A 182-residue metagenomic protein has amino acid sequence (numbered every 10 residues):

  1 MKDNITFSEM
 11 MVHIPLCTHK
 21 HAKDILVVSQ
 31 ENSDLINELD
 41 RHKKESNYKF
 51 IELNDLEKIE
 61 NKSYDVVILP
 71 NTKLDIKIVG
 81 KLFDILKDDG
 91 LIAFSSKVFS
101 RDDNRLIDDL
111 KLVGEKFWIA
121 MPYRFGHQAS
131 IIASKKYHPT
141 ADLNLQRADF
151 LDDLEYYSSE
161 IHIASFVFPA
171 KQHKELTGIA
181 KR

Functional and structural regions predicted by a protein language model:
K2-D89, A93-L106, G126, T177: The AdoMet/dcAdoMet-binding core of the Class I SAM-like
F7, Y64, F117, F166-F168: Aromatic side chains
L16, W118, H138: Residue-level marker of positions within ordered structural domains that often coincide with functionally constrained
N104-F125, A133: Conserved Class I S-adenosyl-L-methionine
A129-R182: SAM/dcSAM-binding transferase cores
